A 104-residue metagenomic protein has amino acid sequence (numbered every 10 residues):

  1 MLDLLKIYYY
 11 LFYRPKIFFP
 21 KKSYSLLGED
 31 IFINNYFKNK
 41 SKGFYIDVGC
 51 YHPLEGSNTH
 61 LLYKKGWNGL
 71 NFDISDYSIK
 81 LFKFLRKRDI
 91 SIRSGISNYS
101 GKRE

Functional and structural regions predicted by a protein language model:
M1-E104: Phosphate/nucleotide-binding beta-alpha loop and adjacent structural elements of enzyme active sites
